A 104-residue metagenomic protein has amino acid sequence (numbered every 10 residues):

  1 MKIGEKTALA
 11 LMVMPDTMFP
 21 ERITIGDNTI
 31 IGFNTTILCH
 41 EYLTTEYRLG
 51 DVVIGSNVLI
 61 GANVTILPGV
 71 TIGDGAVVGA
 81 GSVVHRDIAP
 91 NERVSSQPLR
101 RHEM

Functional and structural regions predicted by a protein language model:
M1-K2: A transmembrane-helix-recognition feature enriched in membrane-embedded lipid enzymes and envelope glyco-/phospholipid
A8-I72, Q97-M104: Flexible, glycine/small-residue-enriched loop-and-beta-strand segment within the central core of proteins
I60, V78-G79, V94-S95: Short, well-structured beta-strand-loop connectors
G73, V77-G79, V83, N91: A generic "structured core" feature
R86: Short helix N-cap motif at coil->helix boundaries in the Bergerat
A89-P90, S95-P98: Acidic, glycine-centered active-site loop in nucleotide-sugar glycosyltransferases
